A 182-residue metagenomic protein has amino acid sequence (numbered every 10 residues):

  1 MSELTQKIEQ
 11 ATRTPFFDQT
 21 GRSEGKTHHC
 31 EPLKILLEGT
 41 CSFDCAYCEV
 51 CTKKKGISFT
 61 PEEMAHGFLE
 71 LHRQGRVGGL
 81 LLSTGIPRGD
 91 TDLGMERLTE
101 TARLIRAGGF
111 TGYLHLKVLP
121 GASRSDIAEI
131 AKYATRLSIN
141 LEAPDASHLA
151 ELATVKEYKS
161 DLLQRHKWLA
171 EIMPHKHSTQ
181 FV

Functional and structural regions predicted by a protein language model:
M1-T40: Flexible, acidic/Gly-rich N-terminal and inter-domain linker regions that tether and position cofactor-handling modules
P32, C45, L82, I139: Conserved, mostly hydrophobic/aromatic
L33-K34, L81-G85, Q180-V182: Short glycine-rich or small-residue beta-strand-to-loop segments that form or flank ligand, phosphate, metal/Fe-S
K34-E63: Canonical Radical SAM [4Fe-4S] cluster-binding loop centered on the CxxxCxxC motif and its immediate flanking residues
Y47, G78-G79, Y113, R136: Residues at the N-termini of beta-strands
Y47-T52, G79, S147-A150: Gly-rich Lys/Arg/Thr-decorated short loops/hinges at beta-loop-alpha junctions or inter-strand turns that position
T52-L82, L104: Conserved alpha-helical substructure of the radical SAM core
R88-V182: Conserved AdoMet/S-adenosylmethionine-binding subsite of the radical SAM
